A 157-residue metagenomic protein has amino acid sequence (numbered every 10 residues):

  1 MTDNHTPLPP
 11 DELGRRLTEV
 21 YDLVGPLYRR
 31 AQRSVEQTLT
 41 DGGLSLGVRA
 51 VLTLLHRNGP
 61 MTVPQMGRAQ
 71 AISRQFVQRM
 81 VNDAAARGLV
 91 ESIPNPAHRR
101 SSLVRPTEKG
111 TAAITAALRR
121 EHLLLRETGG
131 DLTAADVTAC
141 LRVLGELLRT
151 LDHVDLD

Functional and structural regions predicted by a protein language model:
M1-G42: N-terminal leader segment of winged-helix/HTH proteins
M1-R15, A134-D157: C-terminal regulatory/oligomerization modules of transcriptional regulators
T6-P7, Q32, N82-G145: Charged, amphipathic alpha-helical coiled-coil/dimerization segments
D11, R15-T18, D22, G43-L46 (+7 more regions): Residues at secondary-structure transition points
G25, T53-R57, L118, G145: Short, locally clustered residues in the helix-turn-helix/winged-helix DNA-binding domain
Y28, I114, L148-D152: A structural signal for well-ordered alpha-helices, especially hydrophobic packing surfaces of coiled-coils
R29, R33-F76, R87: N-terminal helix-turn-helix DNA-binding core of bacterial DNA-binding proteins
T53, R79, R142: DNA-binding alpha-helical recognition surfaces that contact promoter or target DNA
